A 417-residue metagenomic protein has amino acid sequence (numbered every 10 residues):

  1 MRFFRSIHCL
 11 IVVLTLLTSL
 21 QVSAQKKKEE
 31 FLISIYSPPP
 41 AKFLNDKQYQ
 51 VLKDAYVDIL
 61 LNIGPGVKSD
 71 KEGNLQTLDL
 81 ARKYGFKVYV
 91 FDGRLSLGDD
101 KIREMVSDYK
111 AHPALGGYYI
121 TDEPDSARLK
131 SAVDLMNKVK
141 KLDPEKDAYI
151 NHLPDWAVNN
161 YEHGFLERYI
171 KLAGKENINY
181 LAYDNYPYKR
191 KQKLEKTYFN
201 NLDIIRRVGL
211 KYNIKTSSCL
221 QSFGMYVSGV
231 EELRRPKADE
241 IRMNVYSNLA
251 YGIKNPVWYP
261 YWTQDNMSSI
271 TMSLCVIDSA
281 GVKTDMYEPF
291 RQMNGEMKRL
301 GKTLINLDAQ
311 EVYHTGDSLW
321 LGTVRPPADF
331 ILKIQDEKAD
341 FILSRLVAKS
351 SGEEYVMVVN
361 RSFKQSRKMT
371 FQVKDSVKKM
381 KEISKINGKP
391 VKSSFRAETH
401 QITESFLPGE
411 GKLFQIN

Functional and structural regions predicted by a protein language model:
M1-S6: Positively charged n-region of N-terminal signal peptides that target proteins for export
I7-H8, E410: Prokaryotic Sec-type signal peptides and long signal-anchor helices with extended Leu/Ile/Val-rich h-regions
H8-S19: Bacterial N-terminal signal peptides
L20-A24: Sec/Tat signal peptide C-region and signal peptidase I cleavage site
Q25-N417: Glycan-processing catalytic domains of CAZymes
